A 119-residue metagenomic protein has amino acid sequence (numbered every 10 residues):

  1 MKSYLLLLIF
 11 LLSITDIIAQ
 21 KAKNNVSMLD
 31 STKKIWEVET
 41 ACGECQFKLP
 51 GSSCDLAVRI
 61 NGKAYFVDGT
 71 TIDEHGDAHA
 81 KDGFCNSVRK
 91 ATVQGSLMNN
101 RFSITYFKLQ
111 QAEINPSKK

Functional and structural regions predicted by a protein language model:
M1-A22: Bacterial Sec-dependent N-terminal signal peptides
I17-E39, A112-K119: Sec-dependent signal peptide cleavage junction
D30-D55, R59: Structural detector for short beta-strands of small beta-barrel domains
K33, S53, K90, N99-F102: Extracytoplasmic
C42-C45, D68-H75, L109-Q111: A short, sequence-level motif marking secondary-structure junctions
P50, C54-H79: Mature extracytoplasmic domains of secretory-pathway proteins
H75-T92: Short nucleic-acid-contacting surface segments enriched for D/E, G, S/T with interspersed K/R
M98-K118: OB-fold/S1-family single-stranded nucleic acid-binding modules
